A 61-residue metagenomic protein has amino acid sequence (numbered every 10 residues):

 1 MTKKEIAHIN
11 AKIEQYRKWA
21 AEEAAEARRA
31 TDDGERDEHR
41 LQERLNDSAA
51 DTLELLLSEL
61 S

Functional and structural regions predicted by a protein language model:
K4: Conserved catalytic/binding loops enriched for acidic/polar residues
H8-S61: Short, charge-rich amphipathic interface segments used for partner binding and complex assembly
